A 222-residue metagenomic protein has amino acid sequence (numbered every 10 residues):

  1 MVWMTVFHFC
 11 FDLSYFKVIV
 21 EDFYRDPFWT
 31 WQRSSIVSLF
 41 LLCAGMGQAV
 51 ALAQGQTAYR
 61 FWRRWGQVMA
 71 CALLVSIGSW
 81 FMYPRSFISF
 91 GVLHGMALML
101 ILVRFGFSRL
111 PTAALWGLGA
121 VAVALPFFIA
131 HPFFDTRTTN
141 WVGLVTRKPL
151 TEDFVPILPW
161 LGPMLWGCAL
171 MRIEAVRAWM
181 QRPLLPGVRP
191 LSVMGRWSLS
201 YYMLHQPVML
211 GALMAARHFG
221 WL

Functional and structural regions predicted by a protein language model:
M1-L222: Alpha-helical transmembrane segments and their immediate juxtamembrane cytosolic regions
